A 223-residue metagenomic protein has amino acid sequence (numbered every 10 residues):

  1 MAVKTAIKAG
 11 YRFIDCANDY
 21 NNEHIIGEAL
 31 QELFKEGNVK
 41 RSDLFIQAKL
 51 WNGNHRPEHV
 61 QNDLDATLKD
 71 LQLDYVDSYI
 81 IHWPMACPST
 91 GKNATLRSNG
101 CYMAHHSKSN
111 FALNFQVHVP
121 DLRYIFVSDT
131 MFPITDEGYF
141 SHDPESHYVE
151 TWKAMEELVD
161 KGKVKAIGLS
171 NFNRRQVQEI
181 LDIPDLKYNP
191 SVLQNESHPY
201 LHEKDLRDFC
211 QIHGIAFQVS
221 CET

Functional and structural regions predicted by a protein language model:
M1-I7, R56-L71, Y148-E150, R175-L181 (+1 more regions): Short, acidic/polar
M1-L44, Q61, D74: N-terminal binding-site loop/beta-alpha segment at the start of enzyme catalytic domains that lines or forms
A6, I14, I26, I46 (+8 more regions): Conserved, mostly hydrophobic/aromatic
A17-I25, G53-E58, S197-H202: Acidic-and-aromatic substrate-binding clefts and catalytic sites of carbohydrate-active enzymes
L33-S42, L71-L73, K161-K163, P184-N189: Short helix-capping segments at alpha-helix termini
K40-N54, S78-P84, Q194-S197: A short, structured active-site edge motif that brings together acidic residues
V60-I81, R123, E157-L158: CE4/NodB-like, metal-dependent polysaccharide N-deacetylase domain that modifies extracellular/periplasmic N-acetylated
W83-T223: Beta/alpha (TIM)-barrel catalytic core signal, keyed to glycine-rich beta->alpha loops juxtaposed to Asp/Glu that bind
